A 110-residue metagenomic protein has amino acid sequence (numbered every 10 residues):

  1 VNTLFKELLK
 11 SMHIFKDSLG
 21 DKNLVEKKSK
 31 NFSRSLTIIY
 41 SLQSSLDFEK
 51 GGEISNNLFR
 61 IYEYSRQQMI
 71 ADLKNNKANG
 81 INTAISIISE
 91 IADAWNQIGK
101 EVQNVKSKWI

Functional and structural regions predicted by a protein language model:
V1-G20: Core of compact, soluble alpha-helical bundle domains
T3, N82-I110: Short terminal interaction segments
E7, R34-T37, S41, R60-Y64 (+2 more regions): Charged, amphipathic alpha-helical oligomerization/scaffolding segments
D17-L42: Alpha-helical segments in soluble extracytoplasmic regions
L24-N31, R66-Q68, I87-I88, A92-D93: Conserved amphipathic alpha-helical segments that form helical-bundle/coiled-coil interaction surfaces
S41-N56: Short, solvent-exposed, charged loop/turn and helix-capping segments that join or cap alpha-helices on peripheral
S55-D72: Long, amphipathic, charge-rich alpha-helical segments that form helical bundles/coiled-coils
M69-I85: Amphipathic, charged alpha-helical scaffolds that flank and support histidine-based chemistry in signaling
